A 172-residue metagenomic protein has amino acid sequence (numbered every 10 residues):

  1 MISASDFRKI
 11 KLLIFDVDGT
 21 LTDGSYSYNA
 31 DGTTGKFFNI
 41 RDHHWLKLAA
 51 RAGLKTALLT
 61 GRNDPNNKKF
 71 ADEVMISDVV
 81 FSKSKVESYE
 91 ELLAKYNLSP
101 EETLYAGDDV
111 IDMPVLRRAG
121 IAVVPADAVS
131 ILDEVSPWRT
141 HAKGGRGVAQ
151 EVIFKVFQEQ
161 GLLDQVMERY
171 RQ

Functional and structural regions predicted by a protein language model:
M1-V86: Alpha-helical substrate-recognition element adjacent to the catalytic core
G32-F38, E73-V74, D78-V79, V86-Q172: Mg2+-dependent phosphoryl-transfer enzymes with acidic/Ser/Thr/Gly-rich catalytic loops
